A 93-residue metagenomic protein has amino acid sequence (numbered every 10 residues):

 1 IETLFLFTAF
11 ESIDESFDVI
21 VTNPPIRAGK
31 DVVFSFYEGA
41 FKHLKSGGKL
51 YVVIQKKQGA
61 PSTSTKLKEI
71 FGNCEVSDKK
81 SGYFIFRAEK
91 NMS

Functional and structural regions predicted by a protein language model:
I1-S93: S-adenosylmethionine
